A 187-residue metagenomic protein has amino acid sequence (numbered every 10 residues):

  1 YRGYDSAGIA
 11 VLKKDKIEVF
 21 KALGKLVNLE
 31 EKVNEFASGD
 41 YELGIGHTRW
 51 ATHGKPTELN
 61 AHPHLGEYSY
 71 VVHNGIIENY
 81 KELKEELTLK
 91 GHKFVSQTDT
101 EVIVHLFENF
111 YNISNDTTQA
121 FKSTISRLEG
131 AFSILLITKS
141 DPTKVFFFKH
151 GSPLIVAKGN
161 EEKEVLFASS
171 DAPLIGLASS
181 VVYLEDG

Functional and structural regions predicted by a protein language model:
Y1-G187: Conserved short alpha-helical segments that host acidic/polar catalytic motifs at enzyme active sites
